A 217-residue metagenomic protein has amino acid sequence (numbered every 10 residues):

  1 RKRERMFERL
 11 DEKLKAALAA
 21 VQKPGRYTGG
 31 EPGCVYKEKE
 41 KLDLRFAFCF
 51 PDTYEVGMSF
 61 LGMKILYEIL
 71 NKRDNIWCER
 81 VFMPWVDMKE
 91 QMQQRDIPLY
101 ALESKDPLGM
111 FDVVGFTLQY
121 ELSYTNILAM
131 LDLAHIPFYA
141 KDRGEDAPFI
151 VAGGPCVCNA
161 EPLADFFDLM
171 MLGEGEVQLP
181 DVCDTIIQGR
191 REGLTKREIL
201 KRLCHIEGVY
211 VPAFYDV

Functional and structural regions predicted by a protein language model:
R1-K23, R73: Helix-enriched interaction subdomains in cytosolic or periplasmic regions, typified by TIR/SEFIR signaling/NADase cores
R9-E12, G30-V35, E68: ER/secretory pathway lumenal C-terminal domains and tails of membrane proteins involved in glycoprotein biogenesis
A20-P32, K39-Y54: Short glycine-rich His-centered loop
E31-K41, S104-D106, L200-K201: Short boundary motifs at domain starts and secondary-structure transition points
D43, C49-F50, M58, C204 (+1 more regions): A short N-terminal interaction module
F46-P51, G57-M92, D96, D106-M110: Low-complexity, highly charged intrinsically disordered N-terminal segments that act as targeting/localization
T53-V56, E121-S123: Short acidic, S/G/P-rich loop/turn micro-motifs used as interaction or catalytic elements
M83-V217: Glycine-rich beta-alpha loop elements in corrinoid/cobalamin-binding modules across cobalamin-dependent enzymes
